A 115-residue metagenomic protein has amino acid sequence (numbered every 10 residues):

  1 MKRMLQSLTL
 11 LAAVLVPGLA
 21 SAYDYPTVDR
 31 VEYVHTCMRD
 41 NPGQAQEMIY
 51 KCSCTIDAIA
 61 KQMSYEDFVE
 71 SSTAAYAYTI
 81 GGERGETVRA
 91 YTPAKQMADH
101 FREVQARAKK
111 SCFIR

Functional and structural regions predicted by a protein language model:
M1-T9: Bacterial N-terminal signal peptides that target proteins for export
K2-R3, R30, K51, R107-K109: Basic side chains
M4, C37, Y50-S53, E83-E86 (+2 more regions): Generic, low-specificity signal for short hydrophobic/alpha-helical stretches with a mild N-terminal bias, encompassing
L10-V14: Short, linear, compositionally biased motifs with a strong N-terminal bias
L15-L19: N-terminal signal peptide c-region/cleavage motif recognized by signal peptidases
S21-Y23: Boundary of Sec targeting at the N-terminus
Y25-I80: Short N-proximal segments of mature Sec-exported proteins
I59-R115: Compact alpha-helical subdomains of small soluble proteins
